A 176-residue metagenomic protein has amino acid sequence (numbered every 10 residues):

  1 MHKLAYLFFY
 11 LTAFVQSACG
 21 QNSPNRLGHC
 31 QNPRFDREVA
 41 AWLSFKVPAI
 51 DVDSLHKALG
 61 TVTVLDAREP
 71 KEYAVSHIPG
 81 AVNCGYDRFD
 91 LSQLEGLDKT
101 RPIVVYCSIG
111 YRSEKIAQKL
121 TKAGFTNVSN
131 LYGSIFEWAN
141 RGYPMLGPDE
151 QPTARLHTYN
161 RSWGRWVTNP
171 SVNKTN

Functional and structural regions predicted by a protein language model:
M1-C30: Bacterial Sec-dependent N-terminal signal peptides
C19-P48, A58-G60, A74-R101, E114-N176: Rhodanese-like catalytic fold shared by cysteine-dependent sulfurtransferases and DSP/PTP-type phosphatases
L55, T63-R68, A81: Short hydrophobic beta-strand that contains or immediately precedes a catalytic carboxylate
P70-E72: Short acidic, Gly/Ser-rich segments with clustered Asp/Glu that frequently serve as metal-coordination loops in enzyme
Y106: Short, surface-exposed ligand- or partner-binding patches at beta-edge/loop junctions that are enriched in aromatics
G110-Y111: Residue-level detector of alpha-helix initiation sites
